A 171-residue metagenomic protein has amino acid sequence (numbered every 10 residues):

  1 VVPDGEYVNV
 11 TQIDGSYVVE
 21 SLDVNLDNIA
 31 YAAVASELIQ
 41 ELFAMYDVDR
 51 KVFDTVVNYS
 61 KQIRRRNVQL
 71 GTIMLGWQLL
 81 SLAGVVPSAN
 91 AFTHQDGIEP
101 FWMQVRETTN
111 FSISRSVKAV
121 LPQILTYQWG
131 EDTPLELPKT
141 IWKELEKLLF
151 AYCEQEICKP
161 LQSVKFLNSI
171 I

Functional and structural regions predicted by a protein language model:
V1-I171: Non-catalytic alpha-helical scaffolds and adjoining flexible linkers that form interface surfaces for assembly
